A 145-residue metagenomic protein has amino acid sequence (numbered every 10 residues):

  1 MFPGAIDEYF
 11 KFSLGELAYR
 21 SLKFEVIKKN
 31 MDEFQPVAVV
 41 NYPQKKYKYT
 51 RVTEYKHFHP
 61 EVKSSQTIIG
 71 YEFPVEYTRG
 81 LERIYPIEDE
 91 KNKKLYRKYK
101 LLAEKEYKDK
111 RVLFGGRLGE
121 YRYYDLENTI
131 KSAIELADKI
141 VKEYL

Functional and structural regions predicted by a protein language model:
M1, G70-E72, L113-R117: Conserved active-site loop/cleft motifs that coordinate metal ions or position small ligands
P3-L102: Mid-domain catalytic core of redox enzymes that form a hydrophobic substrate pocket/lid adjacent to a catalytic redox
E82-L145: C-terminal catalytic lobe of FAD-dependent flavoproteins
